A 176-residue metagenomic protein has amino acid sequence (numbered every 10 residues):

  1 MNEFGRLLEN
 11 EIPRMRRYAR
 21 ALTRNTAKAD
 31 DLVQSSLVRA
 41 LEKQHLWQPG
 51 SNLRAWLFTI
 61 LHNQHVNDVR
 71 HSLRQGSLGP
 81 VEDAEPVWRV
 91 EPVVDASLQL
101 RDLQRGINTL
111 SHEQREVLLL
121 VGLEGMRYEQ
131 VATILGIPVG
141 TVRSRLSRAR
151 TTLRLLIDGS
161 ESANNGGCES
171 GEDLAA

Functional and structural regions predicted by a protein language model:
M1-R17, A27-D30, L41: A short, charge-rich alpha-helical start-of-domain segment used by transcription regulators
R6, D102-S111: Short amphipathic alpha-helical boundary/capping segments
M15, A29-A40, L57-I60, V131 (+2 more regions): Short, small-hydrophobic-rich alpha-helical interface motif
S35-N52, H71-S72: Sigma70-family region 2
L46-Q48, T59-P80, A96, R148: Arg/Lys-rich amphipathic alpha helix in sigma70-family domain 2
N67, Q75-L100, R127, G167-A175: Internal acidic/polar
V117-V121: A short pre-motif secondary-structure segment
L135-G159: DNA-recognition helix of helix-turn-helix
